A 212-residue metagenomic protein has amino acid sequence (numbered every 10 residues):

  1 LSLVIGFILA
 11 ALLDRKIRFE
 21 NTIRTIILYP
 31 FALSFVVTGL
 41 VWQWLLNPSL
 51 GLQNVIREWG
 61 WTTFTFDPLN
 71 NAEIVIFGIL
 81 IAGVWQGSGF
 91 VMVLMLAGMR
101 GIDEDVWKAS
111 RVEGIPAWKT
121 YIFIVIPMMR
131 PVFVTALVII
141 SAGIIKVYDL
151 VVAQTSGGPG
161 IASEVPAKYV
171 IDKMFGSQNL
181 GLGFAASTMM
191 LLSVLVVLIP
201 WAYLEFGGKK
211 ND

Functional and structural regions predicted by a protein language model:
L1-D212: A structural signal for multi-pass alpha-helical bundles of membrane permease subunits that mediate small-molecule
